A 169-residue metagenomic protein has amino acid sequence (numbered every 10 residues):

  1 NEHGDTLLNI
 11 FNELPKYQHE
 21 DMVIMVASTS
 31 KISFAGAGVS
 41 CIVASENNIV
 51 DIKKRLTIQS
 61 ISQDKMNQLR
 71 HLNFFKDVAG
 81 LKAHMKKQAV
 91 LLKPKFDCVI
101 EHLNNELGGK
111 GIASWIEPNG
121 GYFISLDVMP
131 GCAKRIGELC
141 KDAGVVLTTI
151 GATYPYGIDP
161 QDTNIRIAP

Functional and structural regions predicted by a protein language model:
N1-G4: Catalytic PLP-binding core of fold-type I/II PLP enzymes
N12-H19, N105-L107: Short, conserved catalytic or adaptor-binding loops enriched in Gly and charged residues
K16-K93: Conserved core segment of the aminotransferase class I/II
V23, A113, V145: Short, conserved active-site loop motifs that form the nucleotide-linked donor/cofactor pocket
S28-S30, I112-A113, G151-Y156: Short, solvent-exposed loop/turn elements at beta->coil junctions and helix N-caps that rim active or binding pockets
I49, K53, F123-R166: Conserved C-terminal alpha-helix-loop-beta "cap" of PLP-dependent enzymes that closes/shapes the active-site mouth
K86-I100, I112-D127, I136, K141: Conserved glycine-rich beta-strand-loop-beta hairpin in the small C-terminal domain of fold type I
